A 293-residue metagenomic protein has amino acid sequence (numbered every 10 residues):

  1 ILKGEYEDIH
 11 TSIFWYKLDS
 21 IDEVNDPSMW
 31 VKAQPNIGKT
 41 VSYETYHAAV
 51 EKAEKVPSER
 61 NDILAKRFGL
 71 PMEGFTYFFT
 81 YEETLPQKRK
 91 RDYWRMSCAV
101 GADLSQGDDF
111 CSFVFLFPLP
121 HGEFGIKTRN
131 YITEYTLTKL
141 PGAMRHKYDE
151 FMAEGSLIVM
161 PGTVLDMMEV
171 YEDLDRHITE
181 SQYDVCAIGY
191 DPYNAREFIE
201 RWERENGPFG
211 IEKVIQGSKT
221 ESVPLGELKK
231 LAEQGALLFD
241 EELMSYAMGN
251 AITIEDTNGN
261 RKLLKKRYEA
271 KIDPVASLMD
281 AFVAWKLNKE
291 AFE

Functional and structural regions predicted by a protein language model:
I1-A99, D108-F110, G125-G162, M168-Y171: Non-catalytic, compositionally simple segments
K3-N36, R204-F292: Metal-dependent DNA phosphodiester-chemistry modules and their immediately adjacent helices/loops in DNA-processing
F14-K17, A99-D103, S112-F115, D184-G189 (+2 more regions): Structured core elements
L18-I21, D103-G107, P118, Y190-A195 (+2 more regions): An acidic- and aromatic-residue-enriched active-site/binding cleft used to recognize and process polar
D108-G122, I272-A281: Acidic, metal-ligating active-site segments
V164-D175, W285, K289: Membrane-embedded transmembrane-helix bundle of lipid-linked glycan/lipid transferases
I178-A187, N206-I211: Short, surface-exposed connector motifs at secondary-structure boundaries
Y183-N194, I199: Short glycine-rich phosphate-binding loop at a beta-alpha junction
